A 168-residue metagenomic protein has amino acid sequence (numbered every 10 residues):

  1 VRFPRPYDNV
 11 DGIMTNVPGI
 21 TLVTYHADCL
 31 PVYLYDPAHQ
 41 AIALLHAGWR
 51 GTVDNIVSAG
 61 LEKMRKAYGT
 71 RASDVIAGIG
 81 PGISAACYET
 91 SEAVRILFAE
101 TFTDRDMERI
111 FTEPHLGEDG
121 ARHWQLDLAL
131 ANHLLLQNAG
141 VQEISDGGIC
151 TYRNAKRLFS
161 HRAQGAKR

Functional and structural regions predicted by a protein language model:
V1-R168: Active-site microenvironment for binding and transforming phosphate-containing groups
